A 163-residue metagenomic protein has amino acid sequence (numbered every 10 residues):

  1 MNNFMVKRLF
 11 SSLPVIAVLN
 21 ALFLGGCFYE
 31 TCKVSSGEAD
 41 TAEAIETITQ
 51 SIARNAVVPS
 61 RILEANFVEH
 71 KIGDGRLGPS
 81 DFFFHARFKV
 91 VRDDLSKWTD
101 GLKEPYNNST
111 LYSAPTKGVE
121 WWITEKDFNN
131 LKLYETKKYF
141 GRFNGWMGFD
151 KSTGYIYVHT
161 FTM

Functional and structural regions predicted by a protein language model:
N3-P14: Bacterial N-terminal signal peptides that target proteins for export
P14-F23: Hydrophobic membrane-insertion alpha-helices, especially the h-region of bacterial N-terminal signal peptides
F28-Y29: Bacterial signal peptide processing site
C32: Acidic/histidine-rich, surface-exposed loop or edge segments in extracytoplasmic proteins
S36-D40: Immediate post-signal-peptide N-terminus of mature secreted/exported proteins
A44-V58: Short aromatic-glycine motifs in intrinsically disordered, low-complexity regions
V58-N129: Mature extracytoplasmic domains of secretory-pathway proteins
P105-M163: Extracytoplasmic electrostatic interaction patches
